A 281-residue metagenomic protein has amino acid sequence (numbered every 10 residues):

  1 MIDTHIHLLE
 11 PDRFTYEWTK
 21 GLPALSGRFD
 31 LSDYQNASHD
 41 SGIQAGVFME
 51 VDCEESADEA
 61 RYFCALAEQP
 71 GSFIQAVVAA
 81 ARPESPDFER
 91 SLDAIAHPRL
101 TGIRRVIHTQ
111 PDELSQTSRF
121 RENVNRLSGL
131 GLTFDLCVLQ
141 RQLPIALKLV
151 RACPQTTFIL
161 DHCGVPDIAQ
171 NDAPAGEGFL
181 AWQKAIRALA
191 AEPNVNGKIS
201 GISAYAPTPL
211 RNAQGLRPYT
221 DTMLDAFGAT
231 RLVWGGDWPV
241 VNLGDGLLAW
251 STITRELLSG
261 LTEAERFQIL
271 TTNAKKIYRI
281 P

Functional and structural regions predicted by a protein language model:
M1-A65, A96, T252: An N-terminally biased module of ancient metal coordination in phosphate/nucleic-acid-related enzymes
M1-L9, H39, H108, S118 (+5 more regions): A generic "structured core" feature
I2, L25-S41, A45, D221-T222 (+2 more regions): Mid-to-C-terminal alpha-helical segments outside catalytic/metal-binding sites
H5, G46, V77, I103 (+6 more regions): Conserved, mostly hydrophobic/aromatic
L9-P11, C53-S56, E84-P86, H108-P111 (+4 more regions): Active-site environment of divalent metal-dependent phosphoester hydrolases
S56-F73, I159-L160, N212-D225, L248-L257: Short, electropositive alpha-helical surface patch
A57-Q142, K148-R151, K198-I202: Active-site gating/metal-coordination segments in enzymes
Q116-V233: Catalytic pocket-lining loop regions of alpha/beta-barrel enzymes, especially the amidohydrolase/enolase/GH5 lineages
